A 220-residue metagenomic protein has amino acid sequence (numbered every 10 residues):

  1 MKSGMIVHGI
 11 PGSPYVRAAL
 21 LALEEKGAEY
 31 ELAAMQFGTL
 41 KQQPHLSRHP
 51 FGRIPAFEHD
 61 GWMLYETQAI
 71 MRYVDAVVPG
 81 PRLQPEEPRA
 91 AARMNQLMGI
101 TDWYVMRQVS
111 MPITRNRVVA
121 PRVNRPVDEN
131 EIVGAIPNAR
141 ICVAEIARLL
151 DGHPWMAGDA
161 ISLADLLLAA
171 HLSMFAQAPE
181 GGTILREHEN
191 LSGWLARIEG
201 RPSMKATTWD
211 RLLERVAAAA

Functional and structural regions predicted by a protein language model:
M1-V133: GST-like domain detector, emphasizing the conserved glutathione-binding G-site in the N-terminal thioredoxin-like
K2, T101-G200: GST-like fold's C-terminal all-alpha helical module
S47, G200, W209: Phosphate-coordinating loops and pocket residues in cytosolic domains that bind phosphorylated ligands
P81-E86, Q108-V109, M156-D159, I184 (+1 more regions): Short, hydrophobic secondary-structure boundary micro-motifs
A206-A220: Terminal-tail/helix-coil boundary detector
